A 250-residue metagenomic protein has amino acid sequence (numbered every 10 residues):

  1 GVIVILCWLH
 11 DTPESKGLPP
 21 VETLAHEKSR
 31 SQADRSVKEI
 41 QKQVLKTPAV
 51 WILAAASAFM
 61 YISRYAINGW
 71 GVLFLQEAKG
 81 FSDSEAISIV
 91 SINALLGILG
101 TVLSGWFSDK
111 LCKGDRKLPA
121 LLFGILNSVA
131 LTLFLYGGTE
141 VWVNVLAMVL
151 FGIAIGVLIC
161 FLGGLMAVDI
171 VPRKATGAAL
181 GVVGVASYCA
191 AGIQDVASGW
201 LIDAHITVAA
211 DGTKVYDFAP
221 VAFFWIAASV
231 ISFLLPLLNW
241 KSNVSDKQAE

Functional and structural regions predicted by a protein language model:
G1-L24, L235-N239: C-terminal membrane-cytosol helix-exit motif in multi-pass small-molecule transporters
V4-W8, F134-L135, V221-E250: Multi-pass alpha-helical transporter architecture, strongest for 12-TM Major Facilitator/SLC carriers used
K16-L53, A78: Juxtamembrane intracellular "pre-TM" segments in multi-pass secondary transporters
L45-S104, I159-C160, G164, A191-G199: Extracytoplasmic gate region of multi-pass secondary transporters
D109-G124: Cytoplasmic membrane-interface "Motif A"-like loop-to-helix N-cap segments of 12-TM Major Facilitator Superfamily
D115, S198-S229: A membrane-interface helix-boundary motif in multi-pass transporters
I125-T139: C-terminal ends and interior cores of transmembrane alpha-helices in multi-pass membrane transporters/permeases
R173-I206: A late C-terminal transmembrane helix in Major Facilitator Superfamily
